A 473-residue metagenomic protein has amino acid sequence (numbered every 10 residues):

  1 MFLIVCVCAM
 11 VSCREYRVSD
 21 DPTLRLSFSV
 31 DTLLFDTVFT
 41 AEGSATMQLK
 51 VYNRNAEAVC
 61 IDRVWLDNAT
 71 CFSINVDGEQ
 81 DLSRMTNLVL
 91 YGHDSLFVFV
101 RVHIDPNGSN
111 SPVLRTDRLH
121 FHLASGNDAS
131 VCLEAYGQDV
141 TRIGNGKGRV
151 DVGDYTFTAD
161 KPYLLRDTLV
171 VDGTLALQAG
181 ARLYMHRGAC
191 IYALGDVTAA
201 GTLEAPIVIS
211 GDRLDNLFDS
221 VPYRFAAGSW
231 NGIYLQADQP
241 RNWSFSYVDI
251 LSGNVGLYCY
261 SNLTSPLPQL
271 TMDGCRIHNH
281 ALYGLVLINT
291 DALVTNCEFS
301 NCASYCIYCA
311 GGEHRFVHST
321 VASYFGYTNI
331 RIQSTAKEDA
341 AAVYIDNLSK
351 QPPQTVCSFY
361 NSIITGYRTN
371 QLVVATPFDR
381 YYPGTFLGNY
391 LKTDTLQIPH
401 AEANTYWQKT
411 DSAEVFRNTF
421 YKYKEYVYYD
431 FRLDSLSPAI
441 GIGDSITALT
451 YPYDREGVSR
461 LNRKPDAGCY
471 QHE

Functional and structural regions predicted by a protein language model:
A9-S12: C-terminal motif of bacterial Sec signal peptides marking the signal peptidase cleavage site
R14-S19, L26-T37, E42-S44, Q48-K50 (+4 more regions): Beta-strand/loop edge motif enriched in small/polar residues
S44-A45, A56-I61: Short acidic/proline- and small/hydrophobic-mixed sequence motifs that coincide with surface turns and coil-to-beta
V51-N55: Asparagine-centered strand-capping/turn motif at beta-strand->loop junctions
D62-D67, F157: Change to "...patches in solvent-exposed regions of secreted, membrane-anchored, or virion-exposed structural
W65-R84: Short, solvent-exposed loop/linker segments at beta-strand-coil boundaries, enriched for Pro/Gly and Ser/Thr
